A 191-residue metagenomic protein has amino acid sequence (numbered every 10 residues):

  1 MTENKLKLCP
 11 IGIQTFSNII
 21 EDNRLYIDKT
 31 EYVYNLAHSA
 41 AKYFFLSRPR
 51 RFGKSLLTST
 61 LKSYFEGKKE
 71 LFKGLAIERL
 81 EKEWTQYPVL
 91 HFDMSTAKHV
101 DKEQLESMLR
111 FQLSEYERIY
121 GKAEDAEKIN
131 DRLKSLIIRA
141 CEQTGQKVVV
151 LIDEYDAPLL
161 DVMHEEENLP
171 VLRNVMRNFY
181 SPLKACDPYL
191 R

Functional and structural regions predicted by a protein language model:
M1-R191: Phosphate-binding site recognition
